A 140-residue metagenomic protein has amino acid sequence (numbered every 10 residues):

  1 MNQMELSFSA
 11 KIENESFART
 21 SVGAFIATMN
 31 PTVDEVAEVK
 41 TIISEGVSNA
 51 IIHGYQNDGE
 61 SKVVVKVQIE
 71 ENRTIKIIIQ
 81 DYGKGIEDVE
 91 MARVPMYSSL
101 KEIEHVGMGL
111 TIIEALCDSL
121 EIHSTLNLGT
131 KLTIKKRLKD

Functional and structural regions predicted by a protein language model:
M1-E5, A50-D140: Conserved beta-strand-loop-beta-strand hairpin that lines the nucleotide-binding pocket of ATP/GTP-utilizing enzymes
E5-S16: STAS-typified acidic loop motif
F17-G23, Q68-I69: Short, charged, low-hydrophobicity "junction" segments
T20-S44, S48: Conserved short strand/loop->alpha-helix "switch" segment adjacent to the catalytic nucleotide/phosphoryl-transfer site
